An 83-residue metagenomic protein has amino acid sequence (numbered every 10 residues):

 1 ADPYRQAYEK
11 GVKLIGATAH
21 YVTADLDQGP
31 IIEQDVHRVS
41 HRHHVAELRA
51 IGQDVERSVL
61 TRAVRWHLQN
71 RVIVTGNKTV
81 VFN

Functional and structural regions predicted by a protein language model:
A1-N83: Donor/substrate-binding cores of folate-linked one-carbon enzymes
